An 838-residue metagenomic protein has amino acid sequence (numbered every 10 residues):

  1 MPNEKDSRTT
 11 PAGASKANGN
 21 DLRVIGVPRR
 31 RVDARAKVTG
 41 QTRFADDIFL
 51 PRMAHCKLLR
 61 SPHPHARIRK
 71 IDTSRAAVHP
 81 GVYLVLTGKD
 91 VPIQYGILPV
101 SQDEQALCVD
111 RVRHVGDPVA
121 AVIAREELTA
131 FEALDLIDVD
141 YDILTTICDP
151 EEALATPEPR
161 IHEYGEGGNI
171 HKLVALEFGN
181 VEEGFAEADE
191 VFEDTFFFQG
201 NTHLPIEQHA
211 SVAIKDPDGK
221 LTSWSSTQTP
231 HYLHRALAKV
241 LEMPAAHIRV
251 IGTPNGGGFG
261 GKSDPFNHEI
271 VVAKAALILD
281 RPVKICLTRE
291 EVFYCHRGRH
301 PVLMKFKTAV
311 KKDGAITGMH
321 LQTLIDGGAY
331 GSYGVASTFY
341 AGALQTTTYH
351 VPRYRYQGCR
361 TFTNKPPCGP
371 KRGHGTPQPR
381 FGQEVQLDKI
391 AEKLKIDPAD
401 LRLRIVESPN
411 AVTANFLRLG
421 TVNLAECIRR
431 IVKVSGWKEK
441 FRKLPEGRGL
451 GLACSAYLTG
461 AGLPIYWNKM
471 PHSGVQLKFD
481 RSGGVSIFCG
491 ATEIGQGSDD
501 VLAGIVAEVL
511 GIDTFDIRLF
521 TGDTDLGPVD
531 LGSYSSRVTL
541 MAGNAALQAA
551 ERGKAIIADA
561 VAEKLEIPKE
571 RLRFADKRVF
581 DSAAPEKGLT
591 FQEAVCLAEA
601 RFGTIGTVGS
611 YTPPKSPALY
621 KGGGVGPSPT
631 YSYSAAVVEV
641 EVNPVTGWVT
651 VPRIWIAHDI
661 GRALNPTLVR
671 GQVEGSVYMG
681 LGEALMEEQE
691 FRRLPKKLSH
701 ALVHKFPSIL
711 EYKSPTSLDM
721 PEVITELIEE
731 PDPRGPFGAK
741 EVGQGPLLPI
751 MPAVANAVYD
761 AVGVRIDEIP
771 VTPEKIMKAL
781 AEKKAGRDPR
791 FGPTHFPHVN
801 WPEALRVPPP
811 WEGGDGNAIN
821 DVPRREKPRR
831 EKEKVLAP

Functional and structural regions predicted by a protein language model:
M1-I170, V191-D194, G462, L836-P838: Flexible, low-hydrophobicity surface segments
P2, G88-K89, E242-H247, L277-V283 (+3 more regions): C-terminal catalytic domains of large/alpha subunits in multi-subunit enzymes
V27, D33-A36, G168-S211, P217 (+5 more regions): Glycine-rich loop/linker segments at domain edges
V32-A36, D135-C148, Q228-P230, R235 (+7 more regions): Extended active-site and interfacial segments that coordinate phosphate-rich ligands in large catalytic machineries
Y95-V100, E132-L136, S225, H234-A236 (+13 more regions): Short acidic, glycine/serine/threonine-rich loops at helix termini
A155-L241, V406-G484, L698-E726: Helix-loop-helix junctions that connect adjacent transmembrane helices in secondary transporters/permeases, recognized
R249, P254, G258-D280, K284-C286 (+1 more regions): Thiamine diphosphate
I316, V485, W648-V649: Hydrophobic "anchor" residues
